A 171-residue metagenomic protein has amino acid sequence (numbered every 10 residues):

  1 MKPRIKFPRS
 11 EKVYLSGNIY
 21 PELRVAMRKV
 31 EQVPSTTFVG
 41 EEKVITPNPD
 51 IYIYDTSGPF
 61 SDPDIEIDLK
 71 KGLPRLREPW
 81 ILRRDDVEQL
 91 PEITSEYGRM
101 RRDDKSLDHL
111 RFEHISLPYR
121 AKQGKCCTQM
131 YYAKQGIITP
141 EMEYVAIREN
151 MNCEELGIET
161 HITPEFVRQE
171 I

Functional and structural regions predicted by a protein language model:
M1-I171: Non-catalytic terminal accessory/regulatory regions of metabolic enzymes
